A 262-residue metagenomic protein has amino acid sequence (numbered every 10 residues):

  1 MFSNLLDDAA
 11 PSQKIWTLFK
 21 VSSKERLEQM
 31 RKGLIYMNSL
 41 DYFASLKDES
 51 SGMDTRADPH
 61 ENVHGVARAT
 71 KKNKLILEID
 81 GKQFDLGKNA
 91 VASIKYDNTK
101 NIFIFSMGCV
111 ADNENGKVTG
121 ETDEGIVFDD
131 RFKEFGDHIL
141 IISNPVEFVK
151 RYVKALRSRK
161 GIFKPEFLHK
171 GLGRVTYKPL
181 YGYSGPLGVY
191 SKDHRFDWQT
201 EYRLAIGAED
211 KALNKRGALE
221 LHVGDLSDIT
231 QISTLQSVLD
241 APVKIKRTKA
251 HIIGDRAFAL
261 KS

Functional and structural regions predicted by a protein language model:
M1-S262: NAD-dependent ADP-ribosyltransferases
